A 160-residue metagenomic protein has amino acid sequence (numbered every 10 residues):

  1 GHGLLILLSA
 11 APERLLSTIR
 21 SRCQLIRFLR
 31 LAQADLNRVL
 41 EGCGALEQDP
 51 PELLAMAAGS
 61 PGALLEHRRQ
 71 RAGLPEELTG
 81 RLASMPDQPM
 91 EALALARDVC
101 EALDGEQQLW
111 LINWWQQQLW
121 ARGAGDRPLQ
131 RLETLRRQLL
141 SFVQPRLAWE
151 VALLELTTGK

Functional and structural regions predicted by a protein language model:
H2-L4, S9-K160: Charged, glycine-rich active-site and insertion segments that engage polyanionic ligands
